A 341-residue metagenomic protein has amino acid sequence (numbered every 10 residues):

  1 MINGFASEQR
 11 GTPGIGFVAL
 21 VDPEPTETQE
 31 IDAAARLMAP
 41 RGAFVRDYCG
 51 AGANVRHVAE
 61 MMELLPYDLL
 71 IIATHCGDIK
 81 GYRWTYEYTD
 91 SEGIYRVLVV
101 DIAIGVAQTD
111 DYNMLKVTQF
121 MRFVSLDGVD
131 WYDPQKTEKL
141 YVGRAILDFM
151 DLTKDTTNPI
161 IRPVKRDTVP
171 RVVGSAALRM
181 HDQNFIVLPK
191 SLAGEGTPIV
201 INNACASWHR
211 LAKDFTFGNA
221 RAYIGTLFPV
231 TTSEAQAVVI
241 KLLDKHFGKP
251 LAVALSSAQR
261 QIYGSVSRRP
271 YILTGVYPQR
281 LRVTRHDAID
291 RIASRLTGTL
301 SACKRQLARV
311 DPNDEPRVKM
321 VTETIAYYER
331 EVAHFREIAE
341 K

Functional and structural regions predicted by a protein language model:
I2-P23, F185-N202, M320-T324, R336-K341: Long, low-complexity, intrinsically disordered polar/charged segments
I2-T153: A domain-level signal for caspase-like cysteine endopeptidase catalytic cores and their zymogen-processing architecture
P13, P23-P25, P40, P66 (+11 more regions): Proline-rich intrinsically disordered, low-complexity coils
D32-R36, V58-M62, I186-S191, A212-K213 (+1 more regions): Short amphipathic alpha-helical segments and helix-helix/interface helices
I94-K241, H334: Catalytic cores of nucleophile-dependent amide-cleaving enzymes
L147-N158, E195-K341: Active-site-proximal C-terminal subdomain of hydrolase catalytic domains
